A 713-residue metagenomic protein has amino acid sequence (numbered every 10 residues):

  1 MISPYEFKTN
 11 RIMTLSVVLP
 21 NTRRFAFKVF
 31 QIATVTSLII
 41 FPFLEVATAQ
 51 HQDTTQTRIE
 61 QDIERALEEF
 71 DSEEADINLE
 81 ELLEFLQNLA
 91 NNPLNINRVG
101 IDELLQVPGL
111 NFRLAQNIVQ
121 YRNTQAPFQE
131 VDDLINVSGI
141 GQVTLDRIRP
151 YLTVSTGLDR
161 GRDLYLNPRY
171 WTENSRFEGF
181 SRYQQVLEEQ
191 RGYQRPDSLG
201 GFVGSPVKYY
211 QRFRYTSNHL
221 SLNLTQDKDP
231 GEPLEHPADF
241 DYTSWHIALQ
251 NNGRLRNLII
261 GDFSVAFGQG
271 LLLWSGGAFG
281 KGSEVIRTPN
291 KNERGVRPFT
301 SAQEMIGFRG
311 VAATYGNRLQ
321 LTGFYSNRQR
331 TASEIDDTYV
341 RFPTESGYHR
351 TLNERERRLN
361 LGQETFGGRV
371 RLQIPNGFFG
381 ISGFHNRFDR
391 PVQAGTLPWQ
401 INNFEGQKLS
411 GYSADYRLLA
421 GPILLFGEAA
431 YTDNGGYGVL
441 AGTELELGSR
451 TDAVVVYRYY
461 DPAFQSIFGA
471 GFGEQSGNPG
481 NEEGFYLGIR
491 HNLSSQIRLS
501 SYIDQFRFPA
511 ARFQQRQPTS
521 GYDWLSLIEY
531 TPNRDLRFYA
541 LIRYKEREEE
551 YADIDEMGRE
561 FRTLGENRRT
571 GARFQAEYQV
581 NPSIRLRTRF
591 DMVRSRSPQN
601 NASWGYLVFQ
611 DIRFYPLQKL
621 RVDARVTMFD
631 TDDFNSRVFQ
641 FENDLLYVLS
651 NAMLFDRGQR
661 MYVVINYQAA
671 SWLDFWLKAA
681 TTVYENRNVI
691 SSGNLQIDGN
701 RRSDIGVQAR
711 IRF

Functional and structural regions predicted by a protein language model:
M1-K28: N-terminal secretory signal peptides that target proteins for export/translocation
F30-P42: Bacterial N-terminal signal peptides
E73-Q87, T124-P127, I135-T172, F267 (+1 more regions): Alpha-helical interaction/regulatory segments in DNA maintenance proteins
N111-L114, G141-Q142: Small-residue hinge/turn detector
L166-D197, Y215-L224, L258, I286 (+2 more regions): Transmembrane beta-strand segments of Gram-negative outer membrane beta-barrel proteins
F202-P206, Q363-P375, F379-A394, N403-F713: Exposed, low-structure sequence patches enriched in small/polar residues
D227-Y242, P298-E304, E356-L359, A430-T432 (+1 more regions): Outer-membrane beta-barrel proteins
G231, H236-T331, L445-L447, T451-S466 (+1 more regions): Outer membrane beta-barrel
